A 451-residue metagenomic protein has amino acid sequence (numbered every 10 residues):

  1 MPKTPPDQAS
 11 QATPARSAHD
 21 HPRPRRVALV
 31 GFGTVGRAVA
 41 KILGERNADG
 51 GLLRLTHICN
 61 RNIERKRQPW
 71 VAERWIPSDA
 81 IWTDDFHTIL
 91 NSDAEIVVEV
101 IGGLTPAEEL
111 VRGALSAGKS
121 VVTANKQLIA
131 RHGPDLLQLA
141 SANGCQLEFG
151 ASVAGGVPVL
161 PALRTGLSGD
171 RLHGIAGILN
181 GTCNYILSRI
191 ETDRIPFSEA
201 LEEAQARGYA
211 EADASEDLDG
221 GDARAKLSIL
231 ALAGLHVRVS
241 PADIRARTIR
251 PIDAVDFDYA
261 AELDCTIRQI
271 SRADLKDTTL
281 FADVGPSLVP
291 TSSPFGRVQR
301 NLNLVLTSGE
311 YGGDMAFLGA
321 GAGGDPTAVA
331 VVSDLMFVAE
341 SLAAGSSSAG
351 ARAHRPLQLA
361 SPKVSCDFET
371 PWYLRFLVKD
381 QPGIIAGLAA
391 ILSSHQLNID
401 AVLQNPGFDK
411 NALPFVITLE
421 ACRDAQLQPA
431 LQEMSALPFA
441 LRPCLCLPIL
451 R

Functional and structural regions predicted by a protein language model:
P2-S116: N-terminal glycine-/serine-/threonine-rich beta1-alpha1-beta2 phosphate-ribose binding loop of Rossmann-like
V30, L335-F337, S341-R451: A conserved regulatory-domain signal marking ACT and ACT-like small-molecule sensing domains and adjacent regulatory
R61-I63, G102, K119, K126-L128 (+4 more regions): Short, ordered loop/turn segments at secondary-structure junctions
I96, V121-V122, I399: A short hydrophobic/small-residue beta-strand
A107-G113, A117, K126-R164: Rossmann-fold NAD(P)-binding glycine/threonine-rich loop
S141-D222, I229: Rossmann-like NAD(P)H-binding beta-loop-alpha module
E199-R297, N301-L304: Substrate-binding/catalytic subdomain of NAD(P)-dependent oxidoreductase enzymes
I249, G313-M315, G319-D325: Glycine-rich phosphate/pyrophosphate-binding beta-alpha loops
